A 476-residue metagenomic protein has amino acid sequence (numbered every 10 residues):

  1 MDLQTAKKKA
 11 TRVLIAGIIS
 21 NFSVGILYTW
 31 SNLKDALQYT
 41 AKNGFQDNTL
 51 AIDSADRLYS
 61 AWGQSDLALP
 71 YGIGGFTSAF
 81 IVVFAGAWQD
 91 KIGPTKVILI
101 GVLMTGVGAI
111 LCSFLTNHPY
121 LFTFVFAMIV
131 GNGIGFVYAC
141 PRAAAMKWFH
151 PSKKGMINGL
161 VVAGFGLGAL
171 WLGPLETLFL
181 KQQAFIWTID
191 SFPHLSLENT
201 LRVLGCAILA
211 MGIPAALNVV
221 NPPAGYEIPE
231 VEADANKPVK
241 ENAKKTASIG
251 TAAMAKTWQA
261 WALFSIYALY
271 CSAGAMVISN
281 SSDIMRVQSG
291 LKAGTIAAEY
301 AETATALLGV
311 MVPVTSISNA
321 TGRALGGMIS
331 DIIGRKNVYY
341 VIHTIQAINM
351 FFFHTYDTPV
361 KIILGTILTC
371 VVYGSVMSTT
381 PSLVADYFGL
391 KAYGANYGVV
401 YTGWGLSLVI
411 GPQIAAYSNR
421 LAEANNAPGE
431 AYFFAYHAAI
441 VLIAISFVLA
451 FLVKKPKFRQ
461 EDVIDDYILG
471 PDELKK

Functional and structural regions predicted by a protein language model:
W30-L37, A252-G326, G411-A415: Extracytoplasmic gate region of multi-pass secondary transporters
L33-A79, Y300-V310: Extracellular/periplasmic helix-loop-helix junction of adjacent transmembrane segments in MFS-like secondary
L37, F136-H150, I157, S375-F388: Intracellular juxtamembrane helix-capping segments at the cytosolic ends of symmetry-related transmembrane helices
L103-N117, I345-D357: C-terminal ends and interior cores of transmembrane alpha-helices in multi-pass membrane transporters/permeases
G108, P119-F136, A268, K361-S375: Hydrophobic core of transmembrane alpha-helices in multi-pass small-molecule transporters, especially MFS/SLC-type
K153-L180, G398-P412: Glycine-rich segments within core transmembrane alpha-helices of 12-TM secondary carriers
E198-N218, F434-L452: Symmetry-related core transmembrane helices of the 12-TM Major Facilitator Superfamily/SLC fold
A273, A306-L383: C-terminal transmembrane helical hairpin of 12-TM major facilitator-type secondary transporters
